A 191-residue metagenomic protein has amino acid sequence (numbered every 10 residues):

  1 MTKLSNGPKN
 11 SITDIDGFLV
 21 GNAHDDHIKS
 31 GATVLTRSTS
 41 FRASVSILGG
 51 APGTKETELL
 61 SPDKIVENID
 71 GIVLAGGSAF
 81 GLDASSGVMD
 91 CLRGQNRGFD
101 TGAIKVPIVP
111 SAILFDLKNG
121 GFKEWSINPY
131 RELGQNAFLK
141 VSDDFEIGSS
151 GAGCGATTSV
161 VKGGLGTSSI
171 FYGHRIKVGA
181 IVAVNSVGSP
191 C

Functional and structural regions predicted by a protein language model:
M1-C191: Alpha/propeptide regions of enzymes that mature by internal proteolysis
